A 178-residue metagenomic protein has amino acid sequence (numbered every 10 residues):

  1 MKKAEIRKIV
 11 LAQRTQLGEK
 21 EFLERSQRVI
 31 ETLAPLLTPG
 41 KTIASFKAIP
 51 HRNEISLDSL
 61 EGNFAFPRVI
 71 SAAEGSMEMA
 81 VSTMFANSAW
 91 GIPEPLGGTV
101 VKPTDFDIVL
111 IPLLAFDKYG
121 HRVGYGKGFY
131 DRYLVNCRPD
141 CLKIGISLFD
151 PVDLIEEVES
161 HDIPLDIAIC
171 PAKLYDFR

Functional and structural regions predicted by a protein language model:
M1, E5, A12, T104-V109 (+2 more regions): Surface-exposed, charge/polar-rich loops and edge strands
M1-T104: N-terminal active-site beta-alpha-beta segment that forms phosphate/nucleotide-binding and substrate-recognition loops
F46, P112, P171: Conserved residues at the C-terminal ends of beta-strands
A48-H51, L114-K118: Short glycine-rich anion-binding loops that position phosphate/pyrophosphate groups of nucleotides and phosphorylated
P95-G98, P112, N136: Mid-sequence acidic-hydrophobic segments that form the walls of catalytic/ligand-binding cavities or oligomerization
Y125-Y130: Charged helix-capping and loop-helix junction motifs
